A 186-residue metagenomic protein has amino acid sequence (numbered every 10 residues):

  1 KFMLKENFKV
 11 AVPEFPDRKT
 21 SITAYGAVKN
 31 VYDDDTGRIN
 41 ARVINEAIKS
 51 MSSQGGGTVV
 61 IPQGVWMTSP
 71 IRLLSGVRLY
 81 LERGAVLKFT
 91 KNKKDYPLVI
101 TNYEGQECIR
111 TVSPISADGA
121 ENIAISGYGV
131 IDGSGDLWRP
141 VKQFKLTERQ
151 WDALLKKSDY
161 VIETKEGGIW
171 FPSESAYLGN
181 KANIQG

Functional and structural regions predicted by a protein language model:
K1-G186: Extracellular/periplasmic carbohydrate-active domains that bind, remodel, or depolymerize complex polysaccharides
